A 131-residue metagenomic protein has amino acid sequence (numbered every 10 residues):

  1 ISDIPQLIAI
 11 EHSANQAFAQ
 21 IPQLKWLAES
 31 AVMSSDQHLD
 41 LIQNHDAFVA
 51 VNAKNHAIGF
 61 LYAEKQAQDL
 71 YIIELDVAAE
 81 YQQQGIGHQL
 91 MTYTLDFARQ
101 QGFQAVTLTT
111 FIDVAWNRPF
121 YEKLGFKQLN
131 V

Functional and structural regions predicted by a protein language model:
I1-A9: A short beta-loop-alpha structural element at the N-terminal edge of CoA-dependent acyl/N-acetyltransferase catalytic
H12-H38: Conserved GNAT-fold acetyl-CoA-binding loop/helix
H38-N44: Short loop/turn motifs at secondary-structure junctions and domain boundaries
V49, H56-E64, Y71-D76: Conserved beta-strand in the GNAT
Q68-A79, H88, T109: Conserved acetyl-CoA binding element of GNAT-fold acetyltransferases
V77, Q83-D96, E122-K123: Conserved acetyl-CoA-binding loop-helix of GNAT-fold acetyltransferases
Q104, K127: Short acidic/polar active-site loop segments enriched in Thr and Asp
L108-N117: Conserved beta-strand-loop-alpha-helix junction that forms the acyl-donor binding cleft
